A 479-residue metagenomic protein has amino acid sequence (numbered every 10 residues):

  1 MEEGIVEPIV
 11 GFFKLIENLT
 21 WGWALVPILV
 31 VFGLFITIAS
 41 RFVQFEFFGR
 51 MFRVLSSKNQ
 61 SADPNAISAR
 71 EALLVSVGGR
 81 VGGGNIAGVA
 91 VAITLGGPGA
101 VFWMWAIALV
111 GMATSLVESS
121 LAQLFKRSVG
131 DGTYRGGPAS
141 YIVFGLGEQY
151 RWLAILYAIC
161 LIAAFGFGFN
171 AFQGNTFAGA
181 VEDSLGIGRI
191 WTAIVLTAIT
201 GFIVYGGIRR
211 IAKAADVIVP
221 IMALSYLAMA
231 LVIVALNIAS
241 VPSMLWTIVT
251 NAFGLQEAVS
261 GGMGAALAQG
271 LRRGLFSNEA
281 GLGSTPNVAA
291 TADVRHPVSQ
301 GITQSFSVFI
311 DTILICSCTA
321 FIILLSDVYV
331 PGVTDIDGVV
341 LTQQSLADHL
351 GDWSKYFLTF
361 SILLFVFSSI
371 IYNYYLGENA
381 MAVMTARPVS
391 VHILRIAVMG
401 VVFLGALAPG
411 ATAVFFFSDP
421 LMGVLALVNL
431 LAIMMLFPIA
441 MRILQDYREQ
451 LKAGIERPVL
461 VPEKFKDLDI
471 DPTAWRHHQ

Functional and structural regions predicted by a protein language model:
M1-G83, I93-G99, G111, M434-D471 (+1 more regions): N-terminal alpha-helical transmembrane segments of multi-pass membrane transport and channel/translocase proteins
E17-R50, V54, T94-G132, D311-C318 (+2 more regions): Extracellular loop-to-transmembrane helix junctions
I28-F52, Y157, G174-V181, G188-N237 (+3 more regions): Membrane-interface loop-to-helix entry segments
F35-T37, G78, I107-G132, A139 (+3 more regions): Helix-loop-helix module between adjacent transmembrane segments
A39-Q44, N85-V89, P98, F167-A178 (+5 more regions): Transmembrane helix-loop junctions in multi-pass membrane proteins
F42-A69, V91-I93, G97-V101, W105 (+4 more regions): Flexible loop linkers connecting adjacent transmembrane helices in multi-pass alpha-helical membrane transporters
A62-L95, L121, G130-A139, V143-G145 (+1 more regions): Alpha-helical membrane segments and immediately flanking helix-loop junctions that form or couple to the substrate/ion
E118-K126, G130, L231-T247, L255 (+3 more regions): Extracellular/periplasmic helix-exit of transmembrane alpha-helices
